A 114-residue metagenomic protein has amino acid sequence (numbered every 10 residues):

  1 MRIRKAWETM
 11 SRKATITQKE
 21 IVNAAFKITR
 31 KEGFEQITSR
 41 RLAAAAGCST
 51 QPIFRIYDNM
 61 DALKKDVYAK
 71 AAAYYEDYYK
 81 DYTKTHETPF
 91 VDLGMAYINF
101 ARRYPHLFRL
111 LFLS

Functional and structural regions predicted by a protein language model:
M1-I16: N-terminal intrinsically disordered/low-complexity leader segments
M10-K13, A24-A25, E76: Short, contiguous, well-ordered secondary-structure segments
E20, A24, I28-A62, D66: Helix-turn-helix
I28, Y74, Y78, F100 (+1 more regions): Short alpha-helical functional segments enriched in proximate histidine and acidic residues
T50, Y75, Y79, F108-F112: Membrane-helix exit/interface motif
D58-A62, K84, R102: Residues in soluble alpha-helical coiled-coils and helical-bundle/repeat scaffolds
K65, A69-D92: Amphipathic alpha-helical linker/stalk segments
V91-S114: Helical hydrophobic small-molecule/effector-binding pocket
